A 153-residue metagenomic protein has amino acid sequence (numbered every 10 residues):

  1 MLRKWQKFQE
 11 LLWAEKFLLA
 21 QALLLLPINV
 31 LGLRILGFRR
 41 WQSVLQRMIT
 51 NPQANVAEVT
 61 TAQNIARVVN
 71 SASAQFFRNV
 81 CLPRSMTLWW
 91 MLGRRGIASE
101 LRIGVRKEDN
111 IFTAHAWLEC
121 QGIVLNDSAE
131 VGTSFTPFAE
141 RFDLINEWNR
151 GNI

Functional and structural regions predicted by a protein language model:
M1-P52, T61, R67-F77, S128-A129 (+1 more regions): N-terminal accessory/pre-domain segments preceding catalytic cores
T50, A54-Q63, R95-A98, R102 (+1 more regions): Contiguous, function-dense segments enriched for cysteine-driven chemistry and partner/ligand-binding capacity
F77-R78, G104: A generic secondary-structure micro-motif detector that highlights 1-2 residue hydrophobic/ambivalent hotspots embedded
V80-M86: Acidic, low-complexity glycine/serine/threonine-rich segments
M86-R150: Hydrophobic/aromatic-rich core segments of domains that either
